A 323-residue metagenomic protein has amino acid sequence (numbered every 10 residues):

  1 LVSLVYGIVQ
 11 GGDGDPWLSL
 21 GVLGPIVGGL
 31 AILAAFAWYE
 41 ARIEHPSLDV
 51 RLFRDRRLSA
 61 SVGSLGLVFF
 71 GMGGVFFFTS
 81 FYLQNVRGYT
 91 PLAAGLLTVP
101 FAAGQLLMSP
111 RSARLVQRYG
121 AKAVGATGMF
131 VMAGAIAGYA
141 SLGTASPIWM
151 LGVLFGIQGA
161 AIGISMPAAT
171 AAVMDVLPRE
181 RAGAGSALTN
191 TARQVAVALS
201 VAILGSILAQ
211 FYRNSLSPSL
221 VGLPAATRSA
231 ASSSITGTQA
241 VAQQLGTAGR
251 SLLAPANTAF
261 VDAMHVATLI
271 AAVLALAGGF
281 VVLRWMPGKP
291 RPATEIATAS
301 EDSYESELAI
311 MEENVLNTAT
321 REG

Functional and structural regions predicted by a protein language model:
L1-G7: Short intrinsically disordered, low-complexity coil segments enriched in acidic
V2, G74, I162-I164, L199 (+1 more regions): Residue-level signal for the membrane-embedded core of alpha-helical transmembrane segments, especially mid-helix
Y6, D15-E180, A184: Transmembrane core module of solute transporters
Q10-G12: Juxtamembrane "helix-exit" motif on the non-cytosolic side of transmembrane helices
A172, V176, L188, A192-P287 (+1 more regions): Hydrophobic transmembrane architecture of multi-pass small-molecule transporters
